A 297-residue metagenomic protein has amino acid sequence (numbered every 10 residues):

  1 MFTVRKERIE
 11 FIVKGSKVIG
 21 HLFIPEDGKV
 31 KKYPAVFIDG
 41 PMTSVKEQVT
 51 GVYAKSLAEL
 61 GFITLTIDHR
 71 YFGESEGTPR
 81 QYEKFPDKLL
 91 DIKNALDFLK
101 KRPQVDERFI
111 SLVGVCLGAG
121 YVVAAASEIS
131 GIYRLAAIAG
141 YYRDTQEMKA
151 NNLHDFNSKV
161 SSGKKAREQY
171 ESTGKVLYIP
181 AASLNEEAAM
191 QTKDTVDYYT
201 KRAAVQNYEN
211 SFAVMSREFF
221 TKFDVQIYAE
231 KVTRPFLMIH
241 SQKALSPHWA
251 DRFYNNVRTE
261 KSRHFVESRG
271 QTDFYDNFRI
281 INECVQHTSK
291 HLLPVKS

Functional and structural regions predicted by a protein language model:
M1-K31: N-terminal cap/lid segment of alpha/beta-hydrolase-fold proteins
K31-P41: Short beta-strand element of the alpha/beta-hydrolase
M42-K55, H69, A250: The serine-hydrolase catalytic nucleophile loop
K46, F72-E107, S111, F278-E283: Catalytic nucleophile-loop/oxyanion-hole region of alpha/beta-hydrolase and closely related hydrolase-like folds
S56-E76: Conserved alpha/beta-hydrolase
V123-K201: Alpha/beta-hydrolase-fold enzymes
V232, M238-H240: Short beta-strand/loop motif that positions the catalytic acidic residue of the alpha/beta-hydrolase fold
E267-S297: Catalytic active-site module of serine/aspartate enzymes centered on a nucleophile-bearing elbow/loop
